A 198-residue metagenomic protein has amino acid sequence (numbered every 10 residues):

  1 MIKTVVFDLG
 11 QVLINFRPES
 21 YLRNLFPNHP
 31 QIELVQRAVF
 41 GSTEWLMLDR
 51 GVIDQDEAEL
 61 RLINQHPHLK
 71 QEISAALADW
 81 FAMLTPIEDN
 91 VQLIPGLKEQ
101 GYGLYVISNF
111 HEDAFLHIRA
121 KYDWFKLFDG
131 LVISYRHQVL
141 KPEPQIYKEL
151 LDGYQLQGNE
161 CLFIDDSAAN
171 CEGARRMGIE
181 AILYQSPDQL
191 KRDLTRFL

Functional and structural regions predicted by a protein language model:
M1-F40, R176-M177: Active-site neighborhood of HAD-like aspartate-dependent phosphohydrolases
M1-V5, H111-E112, R119-L198: Asp-based, Mg2+/Mn2+-dependent phosphohydrolase catalytic module
D8-Q11, G51, L97, V106 (+2 more regions): Generic structural signal for small/hydrophobic residues in well-ordered secondary structure, especially within
N15, Y105-N109, D165: Short beta-strand segments
F26-H29, D89-R136: Substrate-recognition/cap helix-loop segment adjacent to the acidic, metal-dependent catalytic center of Asp-based
N28-A38, H66-A78: Short, surface-exposed acidic
W45-A76: A metal-dependent, Asp-based hydrolase signature
Q71-Y105, L116, P144, P187: Short, acidic loop-to-helix structural element flanking the phosphoryl-transfer center in phosphate-processing enzymes
